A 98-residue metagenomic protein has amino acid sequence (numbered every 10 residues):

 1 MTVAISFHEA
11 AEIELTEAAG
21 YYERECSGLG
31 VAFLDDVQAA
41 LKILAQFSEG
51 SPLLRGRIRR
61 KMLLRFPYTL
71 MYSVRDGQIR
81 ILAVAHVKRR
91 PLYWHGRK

Functional and structural regions predicted by a protein language model:
M1, V31, T69, S73-K98: Enriched for short, Lys/Arg-rich terminal
M1-L34: Arg/Lys-rich, positively charged N-terminal/basic patches that mediate binding to nucleic acids
T2-A4, S27, V31, V37-L41 (+2 more regions): PIN-domain endoribonuclease scaffold, especially VapC-family toxins
E17, Y21-R24, I43-Q46, Q78: Conserved amphipathic alpha-helical interaction elements at protein-protein interfaces in regulatory, energy-coupling
C26, S48-R55, R89-L92: Short, charge-rich, low-complexity interaction segments located in flexible loops at or near secondary-structure
A39, Q46-I79: Basic/aromatic recognition patch in beta-strand/loop cores that engages polyanionic ligands
